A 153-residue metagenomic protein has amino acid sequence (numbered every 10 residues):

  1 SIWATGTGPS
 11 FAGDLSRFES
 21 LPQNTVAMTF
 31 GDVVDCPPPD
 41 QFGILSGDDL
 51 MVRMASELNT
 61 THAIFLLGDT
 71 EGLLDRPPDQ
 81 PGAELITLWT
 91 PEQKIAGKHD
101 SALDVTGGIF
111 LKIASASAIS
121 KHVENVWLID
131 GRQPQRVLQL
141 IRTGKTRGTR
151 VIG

Functional and structural regions predicted by a protein language model:
S1-G153: C-terminal catalytic "cap/lid" subdomain
